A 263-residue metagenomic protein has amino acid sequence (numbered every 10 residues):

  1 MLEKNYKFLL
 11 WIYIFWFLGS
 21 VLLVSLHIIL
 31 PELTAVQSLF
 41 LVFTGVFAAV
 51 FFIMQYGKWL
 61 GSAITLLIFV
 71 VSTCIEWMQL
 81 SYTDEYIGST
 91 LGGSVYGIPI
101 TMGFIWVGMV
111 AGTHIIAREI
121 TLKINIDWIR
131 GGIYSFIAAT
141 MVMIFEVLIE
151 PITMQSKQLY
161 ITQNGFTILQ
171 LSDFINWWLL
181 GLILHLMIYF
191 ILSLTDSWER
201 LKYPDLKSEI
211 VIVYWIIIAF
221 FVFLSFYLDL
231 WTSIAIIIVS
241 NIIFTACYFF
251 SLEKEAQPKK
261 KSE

Functional and structural regions predicted by a protein language model:
M1-E263: Aromatic-rich, lipid-facing transmembrane alpha helices and their immediate juxtamembrane interface loops in integral
